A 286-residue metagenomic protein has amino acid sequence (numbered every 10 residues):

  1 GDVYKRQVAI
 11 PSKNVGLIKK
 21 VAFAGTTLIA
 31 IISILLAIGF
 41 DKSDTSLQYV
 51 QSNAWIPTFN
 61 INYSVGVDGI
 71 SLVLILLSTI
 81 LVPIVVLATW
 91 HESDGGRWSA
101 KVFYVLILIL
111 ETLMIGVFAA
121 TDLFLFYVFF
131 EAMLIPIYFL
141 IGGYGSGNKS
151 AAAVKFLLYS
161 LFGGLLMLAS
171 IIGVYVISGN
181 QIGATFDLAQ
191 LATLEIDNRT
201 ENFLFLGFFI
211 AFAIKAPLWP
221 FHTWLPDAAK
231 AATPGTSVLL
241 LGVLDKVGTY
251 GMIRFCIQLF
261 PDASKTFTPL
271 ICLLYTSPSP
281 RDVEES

Functional and structural regions predicted by a protein language model:
G1-Q7, Y275-P280: Conserved small/polar residues in nucleotide/adenosyl-binding loops
Q7-P11, L87-S99, Y138-G147, H222-A229 (+1 more regions): Helix-loop junctions at the membrane interface of multi-pass solute transporters
Q7-V8, S33-F40, V85-T89, M114 (+3 more regions): Structural signal for membrane-spanning alpha-helices in multi-pass inner-membrane proteins, emphasizing helix cores
A9-V105, N180-Q181, T185-T193: Transmembrane helix-loop-helix hairpins at membrane boundaries of multipass inner-membrane proteins
K13-G16, V102-I109, L113-T200, I214 (+2 more regions): Alpha-helical multi-pass transmembrane bundles of energy-transducing inner-membrane proteins
F23-T26, A30, L72-I75, T79 (+5 more regions): Residues within membrane-spanning alpha-helices of integral membrane proteins, especially the hydrophobic core/packing
D41-N62, L165-H222, D227, T249-L273: Juxtamembrane/interfacial segments at transmembrane-helix boundaries in multi-pass membrane proteins
D68, D122-L140, F156-Y159, M167 (+1 more regions): Functional transmembrane alpha-helices
